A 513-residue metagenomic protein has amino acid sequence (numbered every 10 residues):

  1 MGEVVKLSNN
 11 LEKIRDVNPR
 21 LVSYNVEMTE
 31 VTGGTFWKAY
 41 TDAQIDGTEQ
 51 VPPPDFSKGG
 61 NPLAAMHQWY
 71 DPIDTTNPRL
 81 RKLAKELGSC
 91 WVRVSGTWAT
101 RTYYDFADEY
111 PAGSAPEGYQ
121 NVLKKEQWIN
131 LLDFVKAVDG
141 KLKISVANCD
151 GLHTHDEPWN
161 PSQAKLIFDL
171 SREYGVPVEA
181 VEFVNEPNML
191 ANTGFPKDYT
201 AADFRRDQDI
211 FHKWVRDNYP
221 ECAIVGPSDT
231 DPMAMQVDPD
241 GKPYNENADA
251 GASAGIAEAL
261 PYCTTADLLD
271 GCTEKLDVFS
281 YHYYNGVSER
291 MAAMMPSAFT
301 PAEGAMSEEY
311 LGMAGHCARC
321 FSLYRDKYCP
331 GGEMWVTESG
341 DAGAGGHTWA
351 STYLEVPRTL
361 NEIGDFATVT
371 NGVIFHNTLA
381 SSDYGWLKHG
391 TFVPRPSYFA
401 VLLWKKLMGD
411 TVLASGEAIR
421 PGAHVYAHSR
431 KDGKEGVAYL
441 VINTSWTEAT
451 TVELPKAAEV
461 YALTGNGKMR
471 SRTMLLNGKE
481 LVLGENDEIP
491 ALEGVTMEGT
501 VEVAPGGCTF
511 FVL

Functional and structural regions predicted by a protein language model:
M1-F183, P187-S253, L260-Y262, D270-K275 (+4 more regions): Non-catalytic accessory regions flanking glycosidase/transglycosidase catalytic cores in CAZymes
Q120-L123, Y284-A344: Glycoside hydrolase catalytic-domain groove-lining segments
E186, H282-Y284: Histidine-centered active-site/metal-ligand motif
T265: Glycine-rich S-adenosyl-L-methionine
K275-H282, R290: Aromatic-lined glycan-binding groove of carbohydrate-active enzymes
T352: Ligand-binding pocket segment of bilobal, Venus flytrap-like solute-binding proteins
